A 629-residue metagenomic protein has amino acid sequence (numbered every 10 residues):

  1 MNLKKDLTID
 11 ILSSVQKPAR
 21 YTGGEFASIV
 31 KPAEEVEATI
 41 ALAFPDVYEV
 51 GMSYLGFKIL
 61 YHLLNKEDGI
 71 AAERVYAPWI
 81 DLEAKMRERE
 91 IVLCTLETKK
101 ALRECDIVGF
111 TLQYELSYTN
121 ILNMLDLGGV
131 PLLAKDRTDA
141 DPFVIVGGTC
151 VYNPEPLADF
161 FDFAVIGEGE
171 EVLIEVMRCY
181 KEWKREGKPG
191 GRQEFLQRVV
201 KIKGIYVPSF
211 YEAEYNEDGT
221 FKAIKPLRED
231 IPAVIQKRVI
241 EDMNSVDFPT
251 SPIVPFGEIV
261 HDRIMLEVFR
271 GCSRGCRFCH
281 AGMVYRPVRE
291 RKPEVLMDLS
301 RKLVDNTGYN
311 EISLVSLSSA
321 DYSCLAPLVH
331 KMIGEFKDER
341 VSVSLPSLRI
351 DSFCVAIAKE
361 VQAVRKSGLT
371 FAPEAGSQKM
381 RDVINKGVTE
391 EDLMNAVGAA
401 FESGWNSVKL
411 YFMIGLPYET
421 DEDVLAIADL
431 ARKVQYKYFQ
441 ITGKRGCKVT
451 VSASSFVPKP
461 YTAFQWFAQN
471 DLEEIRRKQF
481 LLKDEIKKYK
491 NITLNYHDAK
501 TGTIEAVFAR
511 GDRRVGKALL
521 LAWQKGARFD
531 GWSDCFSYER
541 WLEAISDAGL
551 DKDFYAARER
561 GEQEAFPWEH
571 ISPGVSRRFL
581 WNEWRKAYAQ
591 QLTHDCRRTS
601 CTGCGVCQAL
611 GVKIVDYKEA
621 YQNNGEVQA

Functional and structural regions predicted by a protein language model:
M1-V30, I40-L42, K488-A629: Radical SAM enzyme core and accessory elements
I11-A41, Y48-E49, P208, D218-M265 (+3 more regions): N-terminal [4Fe-4S]-dependent radical SAM core
L42-A43, K302-K409, M413-S454, P458: Conserved SAM/AdoMet-binding glycine-rich loop
L42-D46, L64, P252-H280, V304 (+2 more regions): N-terminal pre-triad scaffold of radical SAM enzymes
F57, R89, L125, D159-A164 (+9 more regions): Short secondary-structure boundary/capping segments
D68-D81: A short beta-strand-loop structural module common to alpha/beta enzyme folds
P78-P226, A463-D512, L519-D534: Glycine-rich beta-alpha loop elements in corrinoid/cobalamin-binding modules across cobalamin-dependent enzymes
E258-E294, G603-Y617: Canonical Radical SAM [4Fe-4S] cluster-binding loop centered on the CxxxCxxC motif and its immediate flanking residues
